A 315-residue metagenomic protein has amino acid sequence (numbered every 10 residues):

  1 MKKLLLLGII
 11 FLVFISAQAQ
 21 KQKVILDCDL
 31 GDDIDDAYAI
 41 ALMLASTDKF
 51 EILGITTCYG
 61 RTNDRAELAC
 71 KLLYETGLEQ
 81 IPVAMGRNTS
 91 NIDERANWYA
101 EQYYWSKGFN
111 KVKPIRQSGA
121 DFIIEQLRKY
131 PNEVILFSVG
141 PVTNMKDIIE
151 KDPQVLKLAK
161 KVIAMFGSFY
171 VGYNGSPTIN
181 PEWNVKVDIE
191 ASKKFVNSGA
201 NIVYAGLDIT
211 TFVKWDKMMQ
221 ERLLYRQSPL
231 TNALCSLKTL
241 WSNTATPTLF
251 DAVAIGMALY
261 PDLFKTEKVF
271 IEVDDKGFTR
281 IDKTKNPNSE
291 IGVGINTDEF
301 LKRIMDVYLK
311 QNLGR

Functional and structural regions predicted by a protein language model:
M1-K21: Bacterial Sec-dependent N-terminal signal peptides
Q20-E67, F109-Y204, I209-T210: Active-site histidine-anchored catalytic micro-motif
K21-Q22, A39-E51, W183-R315: Conformational coupling and interaction surfaces
V24-L26, N63-K129, P287, I291 (+3 more regions): Metal-dependent C-N hydrolase catalytic cores
L53-G54, I81-P82, E267: Short N-terminal amphipathic alpha-helices
C58, A84-N88, A205-L207, D274: Conserved beta-strand termini and adjacent loop/short-helix elements that scaffold enzyme active sites in alpha/beta
E94-A96, Y173-G175, W215-K217: Short, well-ordered secondary-structure micro-motifs
